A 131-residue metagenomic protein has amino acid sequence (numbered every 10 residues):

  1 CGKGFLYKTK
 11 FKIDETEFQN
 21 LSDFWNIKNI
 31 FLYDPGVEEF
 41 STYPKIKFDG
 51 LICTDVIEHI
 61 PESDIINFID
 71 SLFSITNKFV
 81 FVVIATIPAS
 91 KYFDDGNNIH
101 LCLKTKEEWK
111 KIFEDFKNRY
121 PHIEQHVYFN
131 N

Functional and structural regions predicted by a protein language model:
C1-I46, I60, D64-N131: Class I (Rossmann-like) S-adenosyl-L-methionine-dependent methyltransferase catalytic domain, capturing the SAM-binding
I52: A conserved beta-strand element that flanks and buttresses the S-adenosyl-L-methionine
D55, H59: Histidine-centered divalent metal-coordination motifs
